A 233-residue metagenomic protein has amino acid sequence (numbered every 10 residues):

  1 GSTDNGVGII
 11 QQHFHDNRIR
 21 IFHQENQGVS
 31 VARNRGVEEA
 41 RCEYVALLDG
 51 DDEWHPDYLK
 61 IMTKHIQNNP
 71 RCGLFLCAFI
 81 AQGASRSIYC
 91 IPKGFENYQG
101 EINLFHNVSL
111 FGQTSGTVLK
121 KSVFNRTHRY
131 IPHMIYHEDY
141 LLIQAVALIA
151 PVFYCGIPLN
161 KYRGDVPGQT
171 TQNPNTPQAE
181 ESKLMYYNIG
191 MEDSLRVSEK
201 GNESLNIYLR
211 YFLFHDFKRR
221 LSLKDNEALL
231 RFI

Functional and structural regions predicted by a protein language model:
G1-G8, D49: A conserved acidic beta->alpha catalytic loop
Q24-A40: Glycine-rich, basic loop-to-helix element that forms the pyrophosphate-binding segment of sugar-nucleotide handling
V45: Short aromatic/hydrophobic "clamp" motif used to bind/position activated sugar donors
L48-G50, L76: Active-site acidic Asp-centered loop
D52-E53, M134: Acidic metal-phosphate-binding loop of nucleotide-sugar-dependent transferases
D57-Y89: Conserved donor NDP-sugar-binding/catalytic core segment of glycosyltransferases
F95-E181: Conserved nucleotide-sugar donor-binding catalytic segment
L141, L148, R163-I233: C-terminal subregions of glycosyltransferases and related glycan-biosynthesis enzymes
